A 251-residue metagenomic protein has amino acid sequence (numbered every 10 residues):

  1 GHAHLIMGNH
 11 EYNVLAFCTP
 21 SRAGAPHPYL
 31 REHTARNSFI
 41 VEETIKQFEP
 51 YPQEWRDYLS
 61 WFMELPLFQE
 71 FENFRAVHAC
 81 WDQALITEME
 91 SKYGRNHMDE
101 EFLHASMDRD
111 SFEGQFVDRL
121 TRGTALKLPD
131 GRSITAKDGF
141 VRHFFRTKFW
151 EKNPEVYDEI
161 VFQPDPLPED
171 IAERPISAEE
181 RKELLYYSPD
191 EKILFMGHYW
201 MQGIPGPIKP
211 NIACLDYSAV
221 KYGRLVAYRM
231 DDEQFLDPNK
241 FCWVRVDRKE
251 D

Functional and structural regions predicted by a protein language model:
G1-R122, L126: Active-site neighborhood of divalent metal-dependent phosphoester bond hydrolases
R95-D251: Acidic, His/Gly-rich catalytic cores of divalent-metal-dependent hydrolytic chemistry
